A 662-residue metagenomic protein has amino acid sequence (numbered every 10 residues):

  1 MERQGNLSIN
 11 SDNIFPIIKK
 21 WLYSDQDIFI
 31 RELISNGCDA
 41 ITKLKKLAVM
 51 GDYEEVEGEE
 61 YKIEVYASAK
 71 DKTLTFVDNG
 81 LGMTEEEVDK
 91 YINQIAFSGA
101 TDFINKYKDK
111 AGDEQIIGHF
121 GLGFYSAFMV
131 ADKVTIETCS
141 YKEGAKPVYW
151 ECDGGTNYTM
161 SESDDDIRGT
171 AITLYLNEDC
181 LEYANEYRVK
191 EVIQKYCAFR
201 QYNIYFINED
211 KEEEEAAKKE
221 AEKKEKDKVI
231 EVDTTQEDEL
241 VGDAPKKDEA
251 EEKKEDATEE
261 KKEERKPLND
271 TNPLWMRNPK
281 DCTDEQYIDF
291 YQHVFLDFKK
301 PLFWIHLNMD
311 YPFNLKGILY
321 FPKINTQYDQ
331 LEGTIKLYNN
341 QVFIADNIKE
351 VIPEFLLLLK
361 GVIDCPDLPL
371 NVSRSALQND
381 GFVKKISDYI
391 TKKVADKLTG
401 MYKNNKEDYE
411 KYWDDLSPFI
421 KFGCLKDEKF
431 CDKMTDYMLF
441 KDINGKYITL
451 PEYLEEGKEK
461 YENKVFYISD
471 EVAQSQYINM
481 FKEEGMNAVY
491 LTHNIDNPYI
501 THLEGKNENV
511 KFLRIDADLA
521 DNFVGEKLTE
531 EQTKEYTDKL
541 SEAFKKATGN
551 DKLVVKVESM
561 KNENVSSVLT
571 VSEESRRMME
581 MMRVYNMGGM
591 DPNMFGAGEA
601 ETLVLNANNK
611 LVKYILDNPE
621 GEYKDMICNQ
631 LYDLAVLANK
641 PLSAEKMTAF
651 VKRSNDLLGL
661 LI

Functional and structural regions predicted by a protein language model:
M1-E178, E182-Y183, E191, A198 (+1 more regions): GHKL (Bergerat-fold) ATPase N-terminal catalytic module, capturing the glycine-rich phosphate-binding loop and acidic
I116, V134-N157, N177-C180, Y187-I662: GHKL/Bergerat-fold ATPase module in large chromosome/replication-associated machines
